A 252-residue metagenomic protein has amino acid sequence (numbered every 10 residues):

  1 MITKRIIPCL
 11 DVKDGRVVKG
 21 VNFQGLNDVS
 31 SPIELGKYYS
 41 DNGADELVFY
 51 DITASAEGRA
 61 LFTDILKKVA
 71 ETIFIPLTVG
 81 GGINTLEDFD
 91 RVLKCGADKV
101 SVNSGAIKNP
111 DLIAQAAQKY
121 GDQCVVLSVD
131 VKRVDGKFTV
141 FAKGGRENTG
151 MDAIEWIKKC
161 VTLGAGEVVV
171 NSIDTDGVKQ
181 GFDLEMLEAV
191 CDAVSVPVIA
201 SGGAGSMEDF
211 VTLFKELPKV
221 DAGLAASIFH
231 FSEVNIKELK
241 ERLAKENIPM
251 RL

Functional and structural regions predicted by a protein language model:
R5-C9, E46, F74-T78, K99-S101 (+5 more regions): Structural preference for beta-strand elements that scaffold enzyme active sites
D11, Y39, L47, V79 (+6 more regions): Conserved, mostly hydrophobic/aromatic
V12-D14, V18, A97-V170, D174-T175: Conserved anion-binding
E46-D64, S104, V169-Q180: Glycine-rich, proline-tolerant flexible connector loops at the mouths of alpha/beta enzymes
T53, F62-Y120: Glycine/small-residue-rich loop that forms an oxyanion/phosphate-binding "nest" at active or ligand-binding sites
E57-T78, Q115-D130, Q180-G205, N247-I248: Alpha-helix-loop-beta-strand connector modules within alpha/beta enzyme cores
L77-T78, I83-G96, E185-V220: Catalytic cores of alpha/beta
R91-L112, S172-G177, A200-M207, E216-I236: Glycine-rich phosphate-binding active-site loops on the catalytic face of alpha/beta enzymes
